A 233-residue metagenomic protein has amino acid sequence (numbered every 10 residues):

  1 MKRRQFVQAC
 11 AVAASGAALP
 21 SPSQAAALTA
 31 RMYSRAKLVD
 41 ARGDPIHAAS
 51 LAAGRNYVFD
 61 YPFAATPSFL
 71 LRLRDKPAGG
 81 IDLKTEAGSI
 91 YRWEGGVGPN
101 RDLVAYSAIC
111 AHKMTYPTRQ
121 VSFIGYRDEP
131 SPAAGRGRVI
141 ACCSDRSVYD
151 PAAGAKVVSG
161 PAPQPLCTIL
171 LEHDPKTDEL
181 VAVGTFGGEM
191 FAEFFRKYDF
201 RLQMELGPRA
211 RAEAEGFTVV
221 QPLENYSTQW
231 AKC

Functional and structural regions predicted by a protein language model:
M1-A14: N-terminal secretory signal peptides and thylakoid transit peptides that target proteins across membranes
A18-P22: N-terminal signal peptide c-region/cleavage motif recognized by signal peptidases
Q24-D128, E172-C233: N-terminal pre-ligand scaffold of iron-sulfur
N100-S107, S131-C143: Short beta-strand-alpha-helix junction that forms the catalytic/metal-binding core of metal-dependent nuclease domains
T115, C142-A153: Short Cys/His-centered divalent metal-binding micro-motifs
S122-F123, E129-R138, D150-V183: Polybasic, low-complexity binding patches
